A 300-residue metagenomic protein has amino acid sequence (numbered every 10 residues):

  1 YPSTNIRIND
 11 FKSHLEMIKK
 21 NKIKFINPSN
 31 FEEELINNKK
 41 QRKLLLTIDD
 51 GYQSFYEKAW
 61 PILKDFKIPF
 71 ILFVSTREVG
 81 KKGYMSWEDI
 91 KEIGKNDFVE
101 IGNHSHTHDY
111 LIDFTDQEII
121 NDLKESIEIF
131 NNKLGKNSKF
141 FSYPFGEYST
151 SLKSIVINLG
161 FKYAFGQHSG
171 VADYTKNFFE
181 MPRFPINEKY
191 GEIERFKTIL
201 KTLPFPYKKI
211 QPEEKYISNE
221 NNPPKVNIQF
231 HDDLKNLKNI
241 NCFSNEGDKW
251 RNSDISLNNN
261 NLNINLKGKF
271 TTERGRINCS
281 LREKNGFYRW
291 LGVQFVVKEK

Functional and structural regions predicted by a protein language model:
Y1-N5, E33-L44, Y52-L152, K162 (+1 more regions): Metal-dependent polysaccharide deacetylase catalytic core of the NodB/CE4 family, i.e., the active-site-bearing domain
Y1-R42, S54-E57, P61-E88, I186-K300: Terminal accessory/targeting
I23-N27, F141, Y163-A164: Short, hydrophobic beta-strand segments that form beta-sheet elements in well-ordered domains
S75, H106, S169-G170, H231: Histidine- and/or cysteine-centered catalytic micro-motif in compact active-site loops
F145, H168, E299: Active-site proximal loops enriched in glycine and acidic residues that flank catalytic Cys/His/Asp and coordinate
F161-G170: Acidic, His- and aromatic-enriched active-site or binding-groove loops in soluble protein domains that engage sugars
